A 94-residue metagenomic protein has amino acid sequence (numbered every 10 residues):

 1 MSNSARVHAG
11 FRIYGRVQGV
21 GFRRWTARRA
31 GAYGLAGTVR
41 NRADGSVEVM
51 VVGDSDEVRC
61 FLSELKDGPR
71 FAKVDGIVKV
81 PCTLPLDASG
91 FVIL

Functional and structural regions predicted by a protein language model:
M1-L94: Intrinsically disordered, low-complexity, mixed-charge
